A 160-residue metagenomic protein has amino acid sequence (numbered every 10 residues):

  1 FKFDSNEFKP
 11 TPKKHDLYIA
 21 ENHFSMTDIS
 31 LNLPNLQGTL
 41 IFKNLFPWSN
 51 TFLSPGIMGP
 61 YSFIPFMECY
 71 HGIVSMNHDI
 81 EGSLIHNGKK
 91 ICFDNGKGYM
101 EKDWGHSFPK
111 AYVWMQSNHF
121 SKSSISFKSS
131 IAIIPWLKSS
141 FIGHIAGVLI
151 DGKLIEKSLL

Functional and structural regions predicted by a protein language model:
F1-L160: Structured soluble/peripheral alpha/beta segments that form catalytic or ligand/cofactor-binding pockets
